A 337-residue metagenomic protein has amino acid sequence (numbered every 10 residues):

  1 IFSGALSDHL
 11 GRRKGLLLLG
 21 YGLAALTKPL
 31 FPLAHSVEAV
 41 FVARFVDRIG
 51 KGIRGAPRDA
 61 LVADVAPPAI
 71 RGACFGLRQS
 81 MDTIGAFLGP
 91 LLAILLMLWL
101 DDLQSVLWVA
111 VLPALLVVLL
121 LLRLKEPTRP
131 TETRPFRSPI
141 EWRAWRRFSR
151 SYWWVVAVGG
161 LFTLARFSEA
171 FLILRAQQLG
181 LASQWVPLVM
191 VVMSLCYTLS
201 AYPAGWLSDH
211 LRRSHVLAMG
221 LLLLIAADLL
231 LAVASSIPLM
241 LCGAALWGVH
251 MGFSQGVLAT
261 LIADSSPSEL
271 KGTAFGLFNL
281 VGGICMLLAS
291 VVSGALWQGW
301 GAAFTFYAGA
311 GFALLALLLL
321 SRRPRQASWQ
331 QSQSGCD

Functional and structural regions predicted by a protein language model:
I1-R12, M97, S200-R212, W297: Helix-to-loop junctions at the C-terminal end of transmembrane segments in multipass secondary transporters
G15-P29, V111, H215-L230, Y307-A310: Structural signature of the two symmetry-related core transmembrane helices
L30-R44, A232-G243: Helix-loop junctions at membrane interfaces in 12-TM secondary transporters
A43-I84: Cytoplasmic helix-loop-helix junction between adjacent transmembrane helices in 12-TM secondary transporters
L88-L107, L288-A302: Transmembrane alpha-helix termini and helix-breaking/packing motifs in multi-pass membrane transporters
S105-L122, F304-S321: Symmetry-related core transmembrane helices of the 12-TM Major Facilitator Superfamily/SLC fold
A110-P113, L121-P135, S321-S332: Helix-loop junctions on the cytosolic side of multi-pass membrane transporters, especially the intracellular loop
E126-V158: Juxtamembrane intracellular "pre-TM" segments in multi-pass secondary transporters
